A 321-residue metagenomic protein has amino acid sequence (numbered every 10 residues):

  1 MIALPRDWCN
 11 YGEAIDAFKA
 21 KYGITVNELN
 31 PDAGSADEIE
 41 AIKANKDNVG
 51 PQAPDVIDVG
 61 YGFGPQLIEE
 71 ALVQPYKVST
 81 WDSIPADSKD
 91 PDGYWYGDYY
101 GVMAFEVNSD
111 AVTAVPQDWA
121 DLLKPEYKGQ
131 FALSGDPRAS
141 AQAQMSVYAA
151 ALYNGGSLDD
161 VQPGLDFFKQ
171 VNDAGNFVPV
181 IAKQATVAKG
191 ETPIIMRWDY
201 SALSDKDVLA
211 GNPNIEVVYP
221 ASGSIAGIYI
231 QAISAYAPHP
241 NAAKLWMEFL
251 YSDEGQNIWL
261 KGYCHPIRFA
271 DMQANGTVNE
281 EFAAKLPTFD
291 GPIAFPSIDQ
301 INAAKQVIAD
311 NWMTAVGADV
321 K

Functional and structural regions predicted by a protein language model:
L4-A14, P31-D37, P51-E191: Extracytoplasmic ligand-binding site segments that recognize negatively charged/polar headgroups
E13-E28: Short alpha-helix C-terminal cap/hinge motif
E40-V49: Short, well-structured alpha-helical segments in soluble
G64-Q66, A188, P193-P213: A ligand-binding cleft/hinge motif common to bilobed small-molecule-binding domains
Y100-V102, L165-Q170, N176, A210-A235: Periplasmic-binding protein-like
A104-A111, V147-Y153, G227-P240, I258-W259: A bilobed periplasmic-binding-protein/Venus flytrap-type ligand-binding module shared by bacterial periplasmic
I225, S234-I293: Mature extracytoplasmic/periplasmic domains
P292-K321: Conserved C-terminal helix/tail region of periplasmic/extracytoplasmic solute-binding proteins
